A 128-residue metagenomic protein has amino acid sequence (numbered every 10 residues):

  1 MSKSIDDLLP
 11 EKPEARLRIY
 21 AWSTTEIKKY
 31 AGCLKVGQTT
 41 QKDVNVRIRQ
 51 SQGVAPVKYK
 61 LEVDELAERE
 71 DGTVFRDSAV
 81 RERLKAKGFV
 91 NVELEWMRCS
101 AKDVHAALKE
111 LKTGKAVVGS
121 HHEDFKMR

Functional and structural regions predicted by a protein language model:
M1-R128: Non-catalytic accessory segments flanking enzymatic or RNA/DNA-binding domains
